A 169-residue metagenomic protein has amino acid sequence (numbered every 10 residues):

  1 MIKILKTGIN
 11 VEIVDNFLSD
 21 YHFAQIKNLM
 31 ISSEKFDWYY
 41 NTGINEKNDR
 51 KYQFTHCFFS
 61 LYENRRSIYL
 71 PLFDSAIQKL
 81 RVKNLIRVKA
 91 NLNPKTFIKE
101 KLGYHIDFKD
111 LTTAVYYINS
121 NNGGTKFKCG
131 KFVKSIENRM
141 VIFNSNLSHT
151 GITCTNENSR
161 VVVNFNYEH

Functional and structural regions predicted by a protein language model:
M1-K83: Non-heme Fe(II)/2-oxoglutarate
G8-I9, K126, F165-H169: Double-stranded beta-helix
L92-P94, I118, Y167-H169: Short beta-strand segments enriched in hydrophobic/aromatic residues within well-folded beta-rich domains
K95, V133-T150: Conserved metal-binding segment of the jelly-roll/cupin
I98-K101, K109-L111, Y117-I136: A short beta-strand-loop-beta hairpin characteristic of the jelly-roll/cupin
G103-H105, S148-N156: Short beta-strand His + acidic residue motifs that chelate non-heme Fe in jelly-roll/DSBH and cupin folds
A114-V115, E157-H169: A short hydrophobic beta-strand segment most commonly corresponding to one strand of the jelly-roll/cupin
